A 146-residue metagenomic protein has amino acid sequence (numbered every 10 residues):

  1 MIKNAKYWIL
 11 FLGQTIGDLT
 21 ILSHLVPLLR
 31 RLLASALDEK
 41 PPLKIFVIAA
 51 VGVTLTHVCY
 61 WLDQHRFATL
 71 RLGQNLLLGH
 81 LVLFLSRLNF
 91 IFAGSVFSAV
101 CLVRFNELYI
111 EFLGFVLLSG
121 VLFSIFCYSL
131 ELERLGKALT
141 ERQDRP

Functional and structural regions predicted by a protein language model:
M1-T15, R71-L76, L135-P146: Cytosolic-side membrane-entry/anchor segment at the start of a transmembrane helix
M1-V53: N-terminal signal-anchor transmembrane alpha-helix
G13-H24, L55, S86-V96, I125: Hydrophobic alpha-helical membrane segments, chiefly transmembrane helices and signal peptide h-regions, characterized
T20-L33, I91-V116: Alpha-helical transmembrane segments and their membrane-interface junctions in multi-pass membrane proteins
R30-I48, L76-L81, N106-V116: Membrane-interface segments at the starts/ends of alpha-helical transmembrane spans
P42-H65, L118-F126: Generic alpha-helical transmembrane segments
Y60-L70, F123-P146: Cytosolic juxtamembrane helix at the C-terminal end of the final transmembrane segment
L62-I91: Loop-to-transmembrane helix junctions at the membrane interface
